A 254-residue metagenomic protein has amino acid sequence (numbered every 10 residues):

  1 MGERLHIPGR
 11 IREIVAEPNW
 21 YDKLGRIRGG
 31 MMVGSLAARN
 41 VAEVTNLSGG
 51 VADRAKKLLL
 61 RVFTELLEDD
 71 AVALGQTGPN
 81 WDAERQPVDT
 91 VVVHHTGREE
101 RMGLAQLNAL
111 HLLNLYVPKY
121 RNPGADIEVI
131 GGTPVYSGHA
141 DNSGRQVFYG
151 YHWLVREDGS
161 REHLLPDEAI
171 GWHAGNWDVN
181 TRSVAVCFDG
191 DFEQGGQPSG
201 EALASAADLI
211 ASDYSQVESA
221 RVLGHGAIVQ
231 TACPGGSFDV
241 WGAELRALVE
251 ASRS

Functional and structural regions predicted by a protein language model:
M1-T96, R145-F148, E157-D167, V179-V184 (+1 more regions): Basic/polar, cationic surfaces and motifs that engage anionic cell-wall and phosphate/carboxylate ligands
P79-E168: Secreted/periplasmic proteins that engage bacterial cell-wall peptidoglycan
G171-A174: Glycine-rich phosphate/pyrophosphate-binding beta-alpha loops
